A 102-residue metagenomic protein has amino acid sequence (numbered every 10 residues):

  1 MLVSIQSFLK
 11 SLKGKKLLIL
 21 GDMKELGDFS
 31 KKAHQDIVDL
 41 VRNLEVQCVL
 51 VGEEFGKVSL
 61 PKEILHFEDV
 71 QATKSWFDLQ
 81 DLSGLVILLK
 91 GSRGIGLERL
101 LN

Functional and structural regions predicted by a protein language model:
M1-N102: ATP-dependent carboxylate-amine ligase
